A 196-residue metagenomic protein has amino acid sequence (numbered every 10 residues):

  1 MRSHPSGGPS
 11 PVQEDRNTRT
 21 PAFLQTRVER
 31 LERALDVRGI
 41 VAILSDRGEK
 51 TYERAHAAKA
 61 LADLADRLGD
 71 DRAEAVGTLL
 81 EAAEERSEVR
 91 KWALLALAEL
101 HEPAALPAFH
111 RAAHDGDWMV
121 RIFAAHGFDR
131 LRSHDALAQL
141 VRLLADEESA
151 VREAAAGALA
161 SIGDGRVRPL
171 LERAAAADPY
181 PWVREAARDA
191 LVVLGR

Functional and structural regions predicted by a protein language model:
R2-D66: N-terminal alpha-helical scaffold/docking segments in eukaryotic complex subunits
R2-H4, E88, A186: Extended, low-complexity, acidic/polar intrinsically disordered regions that flank or interrupt HEAT/TOG/ARM solenoid
P5-P9, R33-D46, D66-A83, E102-H114 (+3 more regions): Amphipathic alpha-helical scaffolding segments comprising HEAT/armadillo-like alpha-solenoid repeats
E49-Y52, S87-E88, P103, W118-M119 (+3 more regions): Alpha-helix N-cap/helix-start positions at coil->helix boundaries
G116-H126: Histidine/lysine/aspartate-rich catalytic loop segments that bind and position anionic ligands
A176, Y180-R196: Eukaryotic acidic, Ser/Thr-rich intrinsically disordered low-complexity regions
